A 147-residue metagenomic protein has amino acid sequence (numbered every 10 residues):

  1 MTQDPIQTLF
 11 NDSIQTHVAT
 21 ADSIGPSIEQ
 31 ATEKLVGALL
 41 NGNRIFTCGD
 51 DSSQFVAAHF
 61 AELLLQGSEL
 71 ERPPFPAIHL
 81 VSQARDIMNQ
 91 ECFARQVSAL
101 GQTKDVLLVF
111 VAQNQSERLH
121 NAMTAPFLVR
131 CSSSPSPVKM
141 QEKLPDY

Functional and structural regions predicted by a protein language model:
M1-D22: Generic N-terminal amphipathic, Lys/Arg-enriched alpha-helix
K34-G101: Glycine-rich, small/polar surface segments that engage phosphate groups of diverse ligands
G42, V129-R130: Glycine-centered short loops/turns at secondary-structure junctions
R44-C48, T103-Q115: A short, small-residue-rich loop immediately preceding and capping a beta-strand
D50, S82, A112, V138-K139: Cofactor-binding loop segments of dinucleotide-utilizing enzymes, especially the Rossmann-like FAD- and NAD(P)+-binding
Q54-H59, Q115-A122: Short glycine/serine/threonine-rich phosphate/pyrophosphate-binding segments that cradle anionic phosphate groups
M123-V129: Surface-exposed amphipathic alpha-helices with a cationic face
P135-Y147: Short, glycine/polar-rich helix-capping loops at beta-to-alpha or helix-loop-helix junctions that flank or form
